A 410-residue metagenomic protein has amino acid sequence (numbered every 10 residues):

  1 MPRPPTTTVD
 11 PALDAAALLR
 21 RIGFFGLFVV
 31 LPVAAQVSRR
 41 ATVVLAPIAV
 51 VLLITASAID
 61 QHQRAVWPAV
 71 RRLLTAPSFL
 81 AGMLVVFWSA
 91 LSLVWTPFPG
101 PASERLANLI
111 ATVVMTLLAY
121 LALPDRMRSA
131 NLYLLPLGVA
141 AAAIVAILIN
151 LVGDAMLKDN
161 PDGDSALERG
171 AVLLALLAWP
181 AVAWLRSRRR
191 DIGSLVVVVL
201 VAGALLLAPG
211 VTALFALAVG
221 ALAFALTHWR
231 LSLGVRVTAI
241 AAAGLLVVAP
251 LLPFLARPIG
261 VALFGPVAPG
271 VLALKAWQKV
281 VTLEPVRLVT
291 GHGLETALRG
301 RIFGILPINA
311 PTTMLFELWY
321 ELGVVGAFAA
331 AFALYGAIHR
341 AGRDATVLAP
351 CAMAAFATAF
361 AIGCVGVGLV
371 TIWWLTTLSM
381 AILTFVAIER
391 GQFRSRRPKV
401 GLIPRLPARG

Functional and structural regions predicted by a protein language model:
D10-A16, I59-F79, W184-V196, W229-T238 (+1 more regions): Membrane-interface helix-loop-helix junctions at transmembrane boundaries of multi-pass membrane enzymes, predominantly
R20-V37, A49-R105, A141-I149, V248 (+1 more regions): N-terminal hydrophobic segments of proteins, predominantly signal-anchor/transmembrane helices of inner/organellar
I48-A56, M353-I362, G368-G410: Transmembrane alpha-helices of multi-pass inner-membrane enzymes
D60, F87, L148, L207-A208 (+2 more regions): A membrane-periplasm/extracellular boundary helix in multi-pass inner-membrane enzymes that assemble envelope glycans
P77-V85, P99-A122, Y133-A141, V172: Aromatic-anchored transmembrane helix interface
M127-L157, D164-W229, F332, G336 (+1 more regions): Alpha-helical transmembrane segments of multi-pass inner-membrane proteins
F264-L322: Long extracytoplasmic/lumenal interhelical loops at the membrane interface of multi-pass membrane proteins
L322-F360: Hydrophobic transmembrane alpha-helices and their immediate junctions
